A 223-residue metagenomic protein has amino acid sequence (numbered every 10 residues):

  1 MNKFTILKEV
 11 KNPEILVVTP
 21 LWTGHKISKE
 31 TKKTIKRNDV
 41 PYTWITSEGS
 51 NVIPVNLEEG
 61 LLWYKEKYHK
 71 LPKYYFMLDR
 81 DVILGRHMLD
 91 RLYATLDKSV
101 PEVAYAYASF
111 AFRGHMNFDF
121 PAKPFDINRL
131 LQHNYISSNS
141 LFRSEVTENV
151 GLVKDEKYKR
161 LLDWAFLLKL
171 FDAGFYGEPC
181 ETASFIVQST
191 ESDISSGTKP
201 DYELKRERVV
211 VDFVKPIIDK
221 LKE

Functional and structural regions predicted by a protein language model:
L7-N12, E30-Y42: Short, acidic, metal-binding catalytic loop of nucleotide-sugar glycosyltransferases
S50-E66: Glycine-rich, basic loop-to-helix element that forms the pyrophosphate-binding segment of sugar-nucleotide handling
L71-I83: Short beta-strand-to-loop acidic/aromatic patch adjacent to the donor-nucleotide binding site
H87-F118: Conserved donor NDP-sugar-binding/catalytic core segment of glycosyltransferases
A111-R113, E181-P200: Active-site donor/metal-binding and catalytic loop motifs of nucleotide-sugar-dependent glycosylation enzymes
P124-L141: A recurrent flexible, glycine/aromatic-enriched loop bordering the glycosyltransferase active site that acts as
K159-F166: Acidic donor-binding loop at a coil-to-helix junction in glycosyltransferase catalytic cores that engages
L168-I186: Catalytic donor-sugar/metal-binding loop of nucleotide-sugar-dependent glycosyltransferases
